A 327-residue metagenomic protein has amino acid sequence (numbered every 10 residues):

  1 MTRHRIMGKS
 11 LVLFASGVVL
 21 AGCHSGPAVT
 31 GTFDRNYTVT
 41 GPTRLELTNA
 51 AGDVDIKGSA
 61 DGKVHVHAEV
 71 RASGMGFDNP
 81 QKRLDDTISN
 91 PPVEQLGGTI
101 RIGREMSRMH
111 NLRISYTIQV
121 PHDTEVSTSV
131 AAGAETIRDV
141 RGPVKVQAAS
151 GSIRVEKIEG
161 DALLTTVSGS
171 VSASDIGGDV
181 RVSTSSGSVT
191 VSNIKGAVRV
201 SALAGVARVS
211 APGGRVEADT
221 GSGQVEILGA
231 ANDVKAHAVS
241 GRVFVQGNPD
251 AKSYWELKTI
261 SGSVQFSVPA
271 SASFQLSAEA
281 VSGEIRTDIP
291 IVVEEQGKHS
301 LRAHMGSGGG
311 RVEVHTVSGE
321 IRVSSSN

Functional and structural regions predicted by a protein language model:
M1-N327: Intrinsically disordered, low-complexity terminal regions
